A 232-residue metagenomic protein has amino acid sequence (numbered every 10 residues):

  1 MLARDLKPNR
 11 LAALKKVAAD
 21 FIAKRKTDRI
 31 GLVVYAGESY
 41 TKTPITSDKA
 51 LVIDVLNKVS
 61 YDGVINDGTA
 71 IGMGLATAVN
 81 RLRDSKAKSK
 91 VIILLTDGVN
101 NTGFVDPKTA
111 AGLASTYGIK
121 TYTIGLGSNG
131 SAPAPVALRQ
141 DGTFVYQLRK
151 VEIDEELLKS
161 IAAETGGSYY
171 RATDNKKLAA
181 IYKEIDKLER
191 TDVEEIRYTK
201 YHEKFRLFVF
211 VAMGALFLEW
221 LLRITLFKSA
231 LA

Functional and structural regions predicted by a protein language model:
M1, S39-T41, D62, N101-T102 (+3 more regions): Short beta-strands and strand-coil junctions in structured, solvent-facing domains, enriched
M1-S89, V105: Membrane-embedded segments
V33-A36, L95-G98, I124-G127, A172-N175: Active-site-proximal beta-strand/loop segments in catalytic clefts of secreted hydrolases
S47, T69-A70, I153, T173-K177: Short beta->alpha linker loops
D48-L51, R139-G142, K187-R190: Short, hinge-like loop/turn segments at secondary-structure boundaries
I65-T69, V91, G98-E164: VWA/integrin I-like adhesion module and closely mimicked acidic/polar interface patches used
L158-L188: Extended, hydrophilic extramembrane loops/domains of integral membrane proteins
T191-A232: C-terminal signal-anchor/stop-transfer transmembrane helix together with its immediate cytosolic, Lys/Arg-enriched
